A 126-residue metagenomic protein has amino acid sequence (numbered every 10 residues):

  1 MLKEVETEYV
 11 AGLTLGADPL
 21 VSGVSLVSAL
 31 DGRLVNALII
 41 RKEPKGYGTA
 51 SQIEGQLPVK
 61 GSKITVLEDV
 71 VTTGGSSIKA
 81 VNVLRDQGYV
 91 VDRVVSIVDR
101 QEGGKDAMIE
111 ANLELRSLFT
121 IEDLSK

Functional and structural regions predicted by a protein language model:
M1-E8, V81-Q87: Phosphate/pyrophosphate-binding loops at sites that engage ATP/ADP/AMP, CoA/4′-phosphopantetheine, polyphosphate
L2, S28-L30, L84, M108-I109: A generic structural signal for well-ordered alpha-helical segments
V5-G16, V95: Short glycine-rich phosphate-binding loop at a beta-alpha junction
E8, S62, D92: Conserved acidic residues
D18, S22, E102-K105: Short, surface-exposed alpha-helical segments at coil->helix boundaries
V21-T65, T73-I78: Short, glycine/charge-rich flexible loops or terminal/linker lids adjacent to PRPP-binding catalytic cores
V81-K126: PRPP-dependent phosphoribosyltransferase catalytic core
